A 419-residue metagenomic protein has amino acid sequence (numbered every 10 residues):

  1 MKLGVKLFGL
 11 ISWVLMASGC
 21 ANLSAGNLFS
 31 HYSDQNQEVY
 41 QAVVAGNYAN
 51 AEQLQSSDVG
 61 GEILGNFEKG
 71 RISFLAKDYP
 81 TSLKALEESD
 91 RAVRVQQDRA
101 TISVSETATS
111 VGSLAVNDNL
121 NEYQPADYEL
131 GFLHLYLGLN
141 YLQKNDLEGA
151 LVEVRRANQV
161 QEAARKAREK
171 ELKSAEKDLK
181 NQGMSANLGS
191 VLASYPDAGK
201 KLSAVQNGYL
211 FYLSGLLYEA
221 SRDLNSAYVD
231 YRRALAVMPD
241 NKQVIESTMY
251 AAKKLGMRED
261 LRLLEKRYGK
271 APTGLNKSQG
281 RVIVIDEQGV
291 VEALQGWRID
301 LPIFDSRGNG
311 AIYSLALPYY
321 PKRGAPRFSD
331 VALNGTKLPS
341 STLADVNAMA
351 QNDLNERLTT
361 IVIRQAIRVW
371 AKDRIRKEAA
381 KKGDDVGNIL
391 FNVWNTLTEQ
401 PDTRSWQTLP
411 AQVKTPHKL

Functional and structural regions predicted by a protein language model:
A17-G19: C-terminal motif of bacterial Sec signal peptides marking the signal peptidase cleavage site
A21-S24: Bacterial signal peptide processing site
F29-S57, E68, L217: Alpha-helical segment of the N-proximal tetratricopeptide repeat
E62-L64, A92-S105, Q161-K173, L235-L263: Boundary/linker segments of alpha-helical solenoid repeat arrays
A76-K84, E106-H134, K177-D223, A251-I283 (+1 more regions): Alpha-helical linker/edge segments of TPR/alpha-solenoid repeat scaffolds and analogous pre-/post-domain helices
T359, R374-L419: C-terminal soluble interaction/assembly domains
